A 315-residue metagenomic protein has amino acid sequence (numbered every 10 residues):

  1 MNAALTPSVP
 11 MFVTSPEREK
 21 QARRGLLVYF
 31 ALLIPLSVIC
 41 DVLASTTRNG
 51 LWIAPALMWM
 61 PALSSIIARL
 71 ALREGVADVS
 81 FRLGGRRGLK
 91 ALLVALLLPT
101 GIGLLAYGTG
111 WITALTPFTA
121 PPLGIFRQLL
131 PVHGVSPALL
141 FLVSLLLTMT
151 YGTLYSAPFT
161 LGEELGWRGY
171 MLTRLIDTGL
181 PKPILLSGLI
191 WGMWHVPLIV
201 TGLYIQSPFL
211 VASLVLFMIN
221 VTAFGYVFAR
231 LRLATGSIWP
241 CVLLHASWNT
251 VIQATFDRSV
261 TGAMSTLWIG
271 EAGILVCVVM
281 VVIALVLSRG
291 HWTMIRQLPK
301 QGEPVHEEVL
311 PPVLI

Functional and structural regions predicted by a protein language model:
M1-A22: Short, Lys/Arg-rich, polar N-terminal cytosolic tail immediately upstream of the first transmembrane signal-anchor
P10-V13, P55-T100, T109-L129, F159 (+2 more regions): Membrane-helix interface linkers and caps
G25-V38, V94-I102, I190: Alpha-helical transmembrane segments
C40-A54: Short, hydrophobic transmembrane alpha-helix segments
L70, A234, L244-I315: C-terminal membrane module of polytopic membrane proteins
H133-S156, M218-A223, I274-C277: Hydrophobic alpha-helical transmembrane segments
L161-I190, A229, L233-S237: Membrane-interface helix/loop boundary segments of multi-pass membrane proteins
I184-W191, P240-T250: Central hydrophobic cores of alpha-helical transmembrane segments in multi-pass integral membrane proteins
